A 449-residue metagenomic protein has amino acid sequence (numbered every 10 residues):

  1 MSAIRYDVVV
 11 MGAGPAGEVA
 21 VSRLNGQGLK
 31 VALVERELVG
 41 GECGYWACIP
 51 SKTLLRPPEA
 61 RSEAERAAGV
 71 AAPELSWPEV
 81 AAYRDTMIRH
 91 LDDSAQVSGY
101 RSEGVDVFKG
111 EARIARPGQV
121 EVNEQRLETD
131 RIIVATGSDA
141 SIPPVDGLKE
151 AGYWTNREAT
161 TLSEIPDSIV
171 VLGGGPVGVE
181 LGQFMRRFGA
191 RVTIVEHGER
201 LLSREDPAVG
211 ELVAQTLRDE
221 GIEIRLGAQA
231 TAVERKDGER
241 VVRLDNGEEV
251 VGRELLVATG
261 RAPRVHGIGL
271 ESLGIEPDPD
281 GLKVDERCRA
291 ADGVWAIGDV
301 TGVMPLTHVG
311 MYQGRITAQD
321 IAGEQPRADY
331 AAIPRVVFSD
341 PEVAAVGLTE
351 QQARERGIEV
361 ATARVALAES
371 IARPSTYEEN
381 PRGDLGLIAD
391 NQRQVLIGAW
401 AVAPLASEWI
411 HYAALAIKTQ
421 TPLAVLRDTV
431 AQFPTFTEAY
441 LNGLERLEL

Functional and structural regions predicted by a protein language model:
S2-Y6, A16, R23-L29, V34-I165 (+9 more regions): Glycine-rich flavin
V9-M11, A112, L127-G137, V171-L172 (+4 more regions): Short hydrophobic core segments
M11-E37, I49, T53-A60, F338-T349 (+1 more regions): Flexible, glycine-rich terminal cap/loop adjacent to redox cofactors in electron-transfer oxidoreductases
G12-G17, I169-M185: Glycine-rich adenosine-cofactor-binding loop
V21, N25, G182-R187: Gly/Ala-rich phosphate-binding loop of Rossmann-like dinucleotide-binding domains, activating on the conserved
P50, V120, P263, A290 (+2 more regions): Hydrophobic "anchor" residues
A140, D280-G293, R373-G386: FAD-binding beta-loop-beta segment adjacent to the flavin cofactor pocket
K149-P166, E249-I321, A416: FAD-site-proximal beta/loop scaffold in flavoenzymes
